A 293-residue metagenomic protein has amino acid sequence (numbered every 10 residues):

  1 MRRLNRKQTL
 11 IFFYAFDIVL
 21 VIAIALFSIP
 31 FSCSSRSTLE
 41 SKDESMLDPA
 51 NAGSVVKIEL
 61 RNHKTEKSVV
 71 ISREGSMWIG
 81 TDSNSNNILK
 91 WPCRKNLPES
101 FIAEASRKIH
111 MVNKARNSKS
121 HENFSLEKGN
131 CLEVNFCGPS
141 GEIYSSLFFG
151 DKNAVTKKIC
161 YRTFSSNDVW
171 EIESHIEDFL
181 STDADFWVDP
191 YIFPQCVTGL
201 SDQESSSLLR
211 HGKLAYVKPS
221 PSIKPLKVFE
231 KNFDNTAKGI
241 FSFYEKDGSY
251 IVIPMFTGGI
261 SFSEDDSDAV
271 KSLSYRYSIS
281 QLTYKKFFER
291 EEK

Functional and structural regions predicted by a protein language model:
M1-K293: Secondary-structure "cap/kink" motif recognition
